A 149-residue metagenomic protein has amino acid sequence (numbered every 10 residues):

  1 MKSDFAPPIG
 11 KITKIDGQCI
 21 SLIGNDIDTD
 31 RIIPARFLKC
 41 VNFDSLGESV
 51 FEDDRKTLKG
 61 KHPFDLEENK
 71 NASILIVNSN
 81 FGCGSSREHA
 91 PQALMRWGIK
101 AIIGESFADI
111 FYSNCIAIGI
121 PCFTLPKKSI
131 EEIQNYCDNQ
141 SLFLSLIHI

Functional and structural regions predicted by a protein language model:
M1-A35: N-terminal, positively charged, Ser/Thr/Ala/Gly-biased leader segments that form transit/presequence-like amphipathic
K2-P7, K39-F143: Feature captures the catalytic cores and cofactor-binding loops of soluble hydro-lyases/lyases that act on carboxylate
I147-I149: Conserved small/polar residues in nucleotide/adenosyl-binding loops
